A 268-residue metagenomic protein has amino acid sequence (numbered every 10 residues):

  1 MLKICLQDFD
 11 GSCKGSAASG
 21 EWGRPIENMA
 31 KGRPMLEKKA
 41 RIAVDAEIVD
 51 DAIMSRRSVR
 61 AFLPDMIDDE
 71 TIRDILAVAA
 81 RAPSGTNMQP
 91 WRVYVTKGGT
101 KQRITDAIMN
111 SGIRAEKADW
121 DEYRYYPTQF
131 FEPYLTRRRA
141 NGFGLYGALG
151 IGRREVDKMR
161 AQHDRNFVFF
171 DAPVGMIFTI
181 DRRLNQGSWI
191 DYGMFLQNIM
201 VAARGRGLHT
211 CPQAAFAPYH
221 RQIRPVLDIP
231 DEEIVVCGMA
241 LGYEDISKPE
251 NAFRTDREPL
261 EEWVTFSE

Functional and structural regions predicted by a protein language model:
C5, F9, E21-E268: Acidic, surface-exposed loops and disordered segments
